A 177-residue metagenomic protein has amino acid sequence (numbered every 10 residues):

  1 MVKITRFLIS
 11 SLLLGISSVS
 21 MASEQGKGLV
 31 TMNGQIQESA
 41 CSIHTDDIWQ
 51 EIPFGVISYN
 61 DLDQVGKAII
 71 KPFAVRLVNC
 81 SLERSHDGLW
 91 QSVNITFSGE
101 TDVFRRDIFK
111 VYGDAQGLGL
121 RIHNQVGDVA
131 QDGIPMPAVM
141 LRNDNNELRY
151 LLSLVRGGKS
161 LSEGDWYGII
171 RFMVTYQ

Functional and structural regions predicted by a protein language model:
V2-T5, M21-Q177: Mature extracellular/passenger domains of Gram-negative fimbrial/pilin and adhesin proteins
I9-S17: Bacterial N-terminal signal peptides
